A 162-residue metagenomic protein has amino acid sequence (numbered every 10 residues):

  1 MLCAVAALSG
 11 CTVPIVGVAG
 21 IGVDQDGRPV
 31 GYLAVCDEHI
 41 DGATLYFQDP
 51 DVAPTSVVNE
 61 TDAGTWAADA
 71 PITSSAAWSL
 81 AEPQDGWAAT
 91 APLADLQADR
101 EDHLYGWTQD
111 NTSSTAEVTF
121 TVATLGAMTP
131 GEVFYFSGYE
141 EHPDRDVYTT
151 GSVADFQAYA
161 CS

Functional and structural regions predicted by a protein language model:
M1-C3: N-terminal export and membrane-targeting signals
A7-G10: C-terminal motif of bacterial Sec signal peptides marking the signal peptidase cleavage site
T12-I15: Bacterial signal peptide processing site
V18-P71, Q157-A160: Short, surface-exposed binding/anchoring microloops in extracellular/periplasmic proteins
V23, F47, E82, G106 (+2 more regions): Surface-exposed beta-strand edges and flanking loops
V30, Q109-S162: Extended, polar beta-sheet/loop recognition surfaces of beta-rich domains that mediate binding to diverse ligands
P54-A94: Extended, solvent-exposed segments with strong compositional bias
P83-F120: Extracytoplasmic/surface-exposed domains of secreted proteins that mediate cell-envelope carbohydrate/peptidoglycan
